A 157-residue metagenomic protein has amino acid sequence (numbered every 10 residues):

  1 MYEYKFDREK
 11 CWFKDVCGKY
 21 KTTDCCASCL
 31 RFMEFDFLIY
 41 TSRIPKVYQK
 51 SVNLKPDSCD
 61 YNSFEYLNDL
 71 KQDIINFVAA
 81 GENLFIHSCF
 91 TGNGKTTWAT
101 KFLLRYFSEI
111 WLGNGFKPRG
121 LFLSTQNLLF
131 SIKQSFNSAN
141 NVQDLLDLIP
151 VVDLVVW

Functional and structural regions predicted by a protein language model:
M1-Q72: A short, basic N-terminal segment
Q72-E82: Phosphate-binding P-loop
F77-V78, G113-G115, D147-P150: Conserved catalytic network of the ASCE P-loop NTPase/AAA+ motor domain
A80-T100: Walker A/P-loop nucleotide-binding motif
G81-F85, R119-G120, L154: Residue-level preference for the first positions of well-ordered beta-strands
L103-G120: Post-Walker A helix-loop "phosphate-sensing" segment adjacent to the P-loop in P-loop NTPases
K117-K133: A short hydrophobic beta-strand->loop->alpha-helix junction that borders the nucleotide-binding pocket of P-loop NTPases
F130-W157: Conserved nucleotide-sensing/catalytic segment adjacent to the nucleotide-binding pocket in NTP-handling enzymes
